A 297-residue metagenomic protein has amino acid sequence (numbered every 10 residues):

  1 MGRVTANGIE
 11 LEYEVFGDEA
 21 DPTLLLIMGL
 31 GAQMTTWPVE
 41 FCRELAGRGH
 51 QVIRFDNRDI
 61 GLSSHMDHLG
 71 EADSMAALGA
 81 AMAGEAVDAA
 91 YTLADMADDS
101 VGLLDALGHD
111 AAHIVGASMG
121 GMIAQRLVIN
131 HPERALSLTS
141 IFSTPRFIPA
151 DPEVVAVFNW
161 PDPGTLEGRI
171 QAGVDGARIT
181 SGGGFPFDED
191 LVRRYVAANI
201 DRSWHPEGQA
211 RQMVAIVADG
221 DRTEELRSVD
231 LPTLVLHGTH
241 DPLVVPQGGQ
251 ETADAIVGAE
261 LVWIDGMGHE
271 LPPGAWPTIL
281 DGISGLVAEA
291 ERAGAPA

Functional and structural regions predicted by a protein language model:
I9-A83: Conserved HGGG/HGGXW glycine-rich cap/lid loop of the alpha/beta-hydrolase fold
A90, A94-A112: Conserved acidic catalytic loop of the alpha/beta-hydrolase fold
D110-P149: Conserved hydrolase catalytic core segment
T144-A198: Helix-rich cap/lid subdomain of alpha/beta-hydrolase
A198-R222: Hydrophobic, aromatic-rich cap/lid helix
V229, V235-H237: Short beta-strand/loop motif that positions the catalytic acidic residue of the alpha/beta-hydrolase fold
H240-V244: Acidic catalytic loop of the alpha/beta-hydrolase fold
A259-A297: Catalytic active-site module of serine/aspartate enzymes centered on a nucleophile-bearing elbow/loop
